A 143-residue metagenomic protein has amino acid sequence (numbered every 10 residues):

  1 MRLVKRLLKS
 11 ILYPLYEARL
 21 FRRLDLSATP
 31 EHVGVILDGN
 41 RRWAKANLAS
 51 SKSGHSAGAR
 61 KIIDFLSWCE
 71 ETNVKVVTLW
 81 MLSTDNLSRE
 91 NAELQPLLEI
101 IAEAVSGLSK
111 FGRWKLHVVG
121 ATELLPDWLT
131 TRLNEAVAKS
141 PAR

Functional and structural regions predicted by a protein language model:
M1-R143: Flexible, compositionally biased loop and terminal segments
